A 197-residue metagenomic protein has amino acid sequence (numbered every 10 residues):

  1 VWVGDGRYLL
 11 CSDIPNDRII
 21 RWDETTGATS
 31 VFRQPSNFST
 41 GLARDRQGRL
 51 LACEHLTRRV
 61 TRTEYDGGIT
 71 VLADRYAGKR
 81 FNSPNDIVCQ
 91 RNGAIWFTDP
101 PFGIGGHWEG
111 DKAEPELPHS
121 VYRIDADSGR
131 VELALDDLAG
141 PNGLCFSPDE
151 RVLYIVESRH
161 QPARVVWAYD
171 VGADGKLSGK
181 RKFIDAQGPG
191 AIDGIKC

Functional and structural regions predicted by a protein language model:
V1-L9, P35-E54, R59, A77-I95 (+4 more regions): Beta-rich, blade/repeat-based domains predominating in secreted/periplasmic proteins but also intracellular
G4-V31: Beta-propeller domains
D13, E54, D99, I155-H160: Beta-strand C-termini and the immediately following turn/loop, strongest in propeller blades
N16-R18, T57-R58, F102-G105, H160-A163: Short glycine/acidic-enriched loop and turn motifs that connect beta-strands
R18-I20, R59-T61, H119-Y122, V165-W167: A short loop-to-beta-strand structural motif that recurs across blades of beta-propeller domains
D23-G27, E64-G68, D125-G129, D170-G175: Short loop/turn segments that connect beta-strands within beta-propeller blades
F97-E116, V156-S158: Short, conserved, GDST-rich strand-edge loop motifs in beta-rich repeat architectures
C145-Y169, A173, L177-K180: Glycine- and Gly-Pro-enriched alpha-helical subdomains that act as flexible, kink-prone "lid/hinge" or packing modules
